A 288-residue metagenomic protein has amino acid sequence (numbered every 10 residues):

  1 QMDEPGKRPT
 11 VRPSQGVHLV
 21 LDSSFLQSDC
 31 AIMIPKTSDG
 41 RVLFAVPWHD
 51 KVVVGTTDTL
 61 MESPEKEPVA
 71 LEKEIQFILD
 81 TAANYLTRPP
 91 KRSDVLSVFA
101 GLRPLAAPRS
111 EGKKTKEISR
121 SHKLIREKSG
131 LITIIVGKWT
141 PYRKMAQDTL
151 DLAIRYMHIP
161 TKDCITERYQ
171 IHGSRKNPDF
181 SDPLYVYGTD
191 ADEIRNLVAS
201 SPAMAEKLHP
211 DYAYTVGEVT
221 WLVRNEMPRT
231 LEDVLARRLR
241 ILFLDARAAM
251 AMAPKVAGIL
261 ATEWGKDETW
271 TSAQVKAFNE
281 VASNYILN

Functional and structural regions predicted by a protein language model:
Q1-M2, S14: Proteins with a high burden of low-complexity, intrinsically disordered sequence enriched in S/T/G/P/A and R, requiring
M2-K7, L21-Q27, P35-T37, P47-K51 (+1 more regions): C-terminal accessory subdomains/tails of enzymes that are appended
K7-H18: Acyl-CoA/ACP chain-elongation machinery
S14-G16, S38-G40, S119: Short beta-strand-initiation
A31: Rossmann-like NAD(P)H-binding beta-loop-alpha module
